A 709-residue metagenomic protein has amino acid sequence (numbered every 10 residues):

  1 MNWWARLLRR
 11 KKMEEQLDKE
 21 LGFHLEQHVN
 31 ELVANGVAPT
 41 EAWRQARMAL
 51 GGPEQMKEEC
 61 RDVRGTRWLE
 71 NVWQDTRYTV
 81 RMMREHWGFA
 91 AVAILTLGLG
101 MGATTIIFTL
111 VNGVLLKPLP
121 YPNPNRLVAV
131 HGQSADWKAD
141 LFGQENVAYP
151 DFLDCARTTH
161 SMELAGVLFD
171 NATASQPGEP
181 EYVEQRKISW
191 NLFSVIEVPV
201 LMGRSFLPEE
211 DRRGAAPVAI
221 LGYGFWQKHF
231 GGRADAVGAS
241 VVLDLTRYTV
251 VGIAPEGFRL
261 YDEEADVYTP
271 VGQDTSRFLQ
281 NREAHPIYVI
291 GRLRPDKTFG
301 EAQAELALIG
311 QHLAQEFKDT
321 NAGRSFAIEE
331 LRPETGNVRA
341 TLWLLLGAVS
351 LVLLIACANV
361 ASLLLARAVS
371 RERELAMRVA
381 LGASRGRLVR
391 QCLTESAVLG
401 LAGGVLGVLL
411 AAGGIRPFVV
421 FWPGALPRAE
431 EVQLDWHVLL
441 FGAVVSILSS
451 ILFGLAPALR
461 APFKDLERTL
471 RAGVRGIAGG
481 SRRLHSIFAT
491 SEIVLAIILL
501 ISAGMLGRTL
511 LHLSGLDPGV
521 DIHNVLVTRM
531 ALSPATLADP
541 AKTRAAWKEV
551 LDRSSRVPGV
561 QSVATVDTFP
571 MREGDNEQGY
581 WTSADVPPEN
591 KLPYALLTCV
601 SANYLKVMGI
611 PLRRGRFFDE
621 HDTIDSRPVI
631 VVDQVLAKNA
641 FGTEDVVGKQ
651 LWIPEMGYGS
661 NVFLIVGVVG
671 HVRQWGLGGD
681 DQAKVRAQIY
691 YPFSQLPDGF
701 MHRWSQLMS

Functional and structural regions predicted by a protein language model:
M1-L95, R292-R294, Q311, Q315 (+3 more regions): Negatively charged linear elements and acidic catalytic determinants
L50, N171, Q185-P208, P217-W343 (+4 more regions): Mid-to-C-terminal secondary-structure elements that act as membrane-proximal/extracytoplasmic interface segments
C60-A91, E329-T335, L363-R390, T394 (+1 more regions): Alpha-helical transmembrane segments of integral membrane proteins
H86-V114, P118, I355-A358, G400-G404 (+1 more regions): Short, strongly hydrophobic transmembrane alpha-helices
L119-N171, A284-I290, E305, L513 (+1 more regions): Membrane-proximal extracellular/periplasmic loop immediately following the first transmembrane helix
T335-V352, H437-F441: N-terminal membrane-entry
L342-L363, V672: Selective detector of the "anchor" transmembrane alpha-helix that sits immediately C-terminal
